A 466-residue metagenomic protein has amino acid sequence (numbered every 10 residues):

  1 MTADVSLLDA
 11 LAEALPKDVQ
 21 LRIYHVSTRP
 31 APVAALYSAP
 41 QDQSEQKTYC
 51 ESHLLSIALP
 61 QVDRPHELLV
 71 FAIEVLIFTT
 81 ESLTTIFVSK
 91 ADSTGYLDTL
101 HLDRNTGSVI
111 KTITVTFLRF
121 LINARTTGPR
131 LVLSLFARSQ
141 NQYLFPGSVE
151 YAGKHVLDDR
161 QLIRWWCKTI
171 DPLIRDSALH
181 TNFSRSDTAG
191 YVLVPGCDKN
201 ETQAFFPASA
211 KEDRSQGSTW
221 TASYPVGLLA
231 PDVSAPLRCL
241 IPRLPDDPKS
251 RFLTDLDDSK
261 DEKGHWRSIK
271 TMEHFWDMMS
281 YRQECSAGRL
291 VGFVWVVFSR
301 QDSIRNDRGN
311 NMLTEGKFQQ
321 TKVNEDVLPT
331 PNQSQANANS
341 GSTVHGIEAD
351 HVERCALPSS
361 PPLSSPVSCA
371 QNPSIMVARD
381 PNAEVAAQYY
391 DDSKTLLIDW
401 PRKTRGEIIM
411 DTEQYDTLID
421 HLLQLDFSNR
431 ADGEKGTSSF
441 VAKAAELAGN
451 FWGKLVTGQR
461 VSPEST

Functional and structural regions predicted by a protein language model:
M1, E464-T466: Intrinsic disorder/low-complexity signal
M1-G107: N-terminal low-complexity regulatory segments of large eukaryotic nuclear proteins
F78-T80, T85-V461: Extended amphipathic alpha-helical regions
